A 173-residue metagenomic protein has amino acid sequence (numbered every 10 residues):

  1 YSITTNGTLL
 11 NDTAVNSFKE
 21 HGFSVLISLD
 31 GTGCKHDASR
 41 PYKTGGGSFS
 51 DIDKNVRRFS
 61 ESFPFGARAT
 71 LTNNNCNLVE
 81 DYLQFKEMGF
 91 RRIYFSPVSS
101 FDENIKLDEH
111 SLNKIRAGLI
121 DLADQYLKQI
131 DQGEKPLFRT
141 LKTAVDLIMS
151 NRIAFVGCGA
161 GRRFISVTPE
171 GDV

Functional and structural regions predicted by a protein language model:
Y1-S100: Radical SAM/AdoMet-radical enzyme domain recognition
N104-V173: A C-terminal junction/extension of Radical SAM enzymes
